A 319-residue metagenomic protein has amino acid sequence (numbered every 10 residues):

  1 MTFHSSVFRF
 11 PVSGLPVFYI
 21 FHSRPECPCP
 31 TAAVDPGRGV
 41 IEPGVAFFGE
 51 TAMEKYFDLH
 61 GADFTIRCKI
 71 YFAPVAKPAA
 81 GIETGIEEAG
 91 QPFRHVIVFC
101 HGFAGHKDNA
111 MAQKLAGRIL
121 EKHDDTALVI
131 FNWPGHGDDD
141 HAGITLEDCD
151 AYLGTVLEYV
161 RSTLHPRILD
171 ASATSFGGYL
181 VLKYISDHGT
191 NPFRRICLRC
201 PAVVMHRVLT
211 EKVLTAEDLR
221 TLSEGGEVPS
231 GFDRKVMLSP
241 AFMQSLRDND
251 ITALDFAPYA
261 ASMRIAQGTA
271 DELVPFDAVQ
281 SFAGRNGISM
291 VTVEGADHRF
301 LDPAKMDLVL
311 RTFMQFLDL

Functional and structural regions predicted by a protein language model:
F47-P78, E87: N-terminal cap/lid segment of alpha/beta-hydrolase-fold proteins
F93-G102: Short beta-strand element of the alpha/beta-hydrolase
A104-G117: The serine-hydrolase catalytic nucleophile loop
A116-D138: Conserved alpha/beta-hydrolase
P134-L164: Catalytic nucleophile-loop/oxyanion-hole region of alpha/beta-hydrolase and closely related hydrolase-like folds
I144, N191-S281, R285-T292, D297-L319: The alpha/beta-hydrolase serine catalytic core
L164-T174: Alpha/beta-hydrolase fold nucleophile elbow
A173-V181: Gly/Ala-rich beta-loop-alpha elbow adjacent to hydrolase catalytic centers
